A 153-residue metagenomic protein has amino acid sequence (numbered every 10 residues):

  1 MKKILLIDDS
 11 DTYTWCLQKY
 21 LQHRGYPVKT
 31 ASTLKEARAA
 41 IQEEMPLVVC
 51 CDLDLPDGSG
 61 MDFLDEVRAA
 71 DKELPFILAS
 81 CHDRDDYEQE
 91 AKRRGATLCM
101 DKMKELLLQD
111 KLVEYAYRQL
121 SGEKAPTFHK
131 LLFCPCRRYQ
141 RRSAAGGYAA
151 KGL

Functional and structural regions predicted by a protein language model:
D8: Conserved acidic carboxylate
D11-K29: Two-component/phosphorelay signaling modules centered on CheY-like receiver
S32-T33, S59-D62: Acidic catalytic/metal-coordinating carboxylates
A39, M61-E73: Short amphipathic alpha-helix used as the core "switch/output" element in two-component signaling
E44-C50, L55: Active-site beta3 strand of CheY-like receiver
D62, H82-D110: Alpha4 helix (beta4-alpha4-beta5 surface) of REC/receiver domains from two-component response regulators
K111, L120-L153: CheY-like receiver
